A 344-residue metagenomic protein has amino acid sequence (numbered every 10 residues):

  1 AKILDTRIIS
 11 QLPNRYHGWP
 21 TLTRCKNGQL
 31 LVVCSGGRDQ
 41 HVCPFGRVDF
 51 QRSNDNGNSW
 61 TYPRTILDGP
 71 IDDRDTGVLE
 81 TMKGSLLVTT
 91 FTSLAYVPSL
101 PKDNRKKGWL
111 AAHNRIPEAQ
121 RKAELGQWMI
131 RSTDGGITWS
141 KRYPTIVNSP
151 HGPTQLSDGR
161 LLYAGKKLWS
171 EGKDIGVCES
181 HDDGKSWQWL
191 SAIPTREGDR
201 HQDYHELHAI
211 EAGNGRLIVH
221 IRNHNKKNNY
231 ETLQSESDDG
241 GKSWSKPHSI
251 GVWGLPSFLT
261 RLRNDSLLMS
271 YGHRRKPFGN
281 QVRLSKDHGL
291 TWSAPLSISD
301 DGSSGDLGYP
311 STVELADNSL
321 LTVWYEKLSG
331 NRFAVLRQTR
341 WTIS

Functional and structural regions predicted by a protein language model:
A1-S344: Asp-box/BNR beta-propeller blade signature and adjacent active/binding-site loops in extracellular glycan-interacting
